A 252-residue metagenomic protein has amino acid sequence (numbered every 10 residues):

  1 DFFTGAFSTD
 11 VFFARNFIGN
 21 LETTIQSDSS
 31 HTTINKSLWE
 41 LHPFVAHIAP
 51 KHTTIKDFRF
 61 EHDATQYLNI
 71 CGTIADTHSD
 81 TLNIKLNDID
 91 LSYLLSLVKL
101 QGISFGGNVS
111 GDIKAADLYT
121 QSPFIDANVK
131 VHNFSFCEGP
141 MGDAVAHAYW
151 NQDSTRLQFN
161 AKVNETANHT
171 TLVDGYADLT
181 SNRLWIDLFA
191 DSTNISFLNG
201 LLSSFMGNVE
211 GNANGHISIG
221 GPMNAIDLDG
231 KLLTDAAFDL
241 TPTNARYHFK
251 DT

Functional and structural regions predicted by a protein language model:
D1-T252: Interface amphipathic segments
